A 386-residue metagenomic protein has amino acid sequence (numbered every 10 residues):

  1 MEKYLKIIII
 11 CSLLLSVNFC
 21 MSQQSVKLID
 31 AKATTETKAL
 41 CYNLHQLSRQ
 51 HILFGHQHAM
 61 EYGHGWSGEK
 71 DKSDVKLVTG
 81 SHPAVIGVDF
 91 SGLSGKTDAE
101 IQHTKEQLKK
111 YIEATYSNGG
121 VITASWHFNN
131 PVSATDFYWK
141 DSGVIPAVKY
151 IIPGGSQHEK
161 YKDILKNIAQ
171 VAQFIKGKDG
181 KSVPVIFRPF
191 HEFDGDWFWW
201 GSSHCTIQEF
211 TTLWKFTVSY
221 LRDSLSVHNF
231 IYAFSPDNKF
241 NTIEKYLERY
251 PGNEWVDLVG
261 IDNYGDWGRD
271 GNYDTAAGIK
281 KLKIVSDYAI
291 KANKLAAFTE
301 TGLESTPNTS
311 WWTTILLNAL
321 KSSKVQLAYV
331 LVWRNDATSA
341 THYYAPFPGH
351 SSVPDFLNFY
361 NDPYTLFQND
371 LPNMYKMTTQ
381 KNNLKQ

Functional and structural regions predicted by a protein language model:
M1-Q24: Bacterial Sec-dependent N-terminal signal peptides
Q23-V85, I101-Q102, D370-Q386: N-terminal module-boundary/linker segments of secreted carbohydrate-active enzymes
A39, W66-V75, E106-K109, Q170 (+3 more regions): Alpha-helical scaffolding within the catalytic cores of extracellular/periplasmic polymer-degrading hydrolases
I52-H56, P83-F90, V121-W126, V185-P189 (+4 more regions): Structural recognition of the beta-strand scaffold that forms the well-ordered cores of secreted hydrolase catalytic
I52-Q57, K294-Q386: Substrate-binding cleft of secreted/luminal carbohydrate-active enzymes
G95-S219, D223, V227: Substrate-binding cleft of extracellular glycoside hydrolase catalytic domains
R188-P189, W214, V218-E244, K294-T306 (+1 more regions): Aromatic-lined carbohydrate-recognition surfaces of secreted/lumenal glycan-active proteins
I243, R249-P307, S352-L366: Glycoside hydrolase catalytic-domain groove-lining segments
